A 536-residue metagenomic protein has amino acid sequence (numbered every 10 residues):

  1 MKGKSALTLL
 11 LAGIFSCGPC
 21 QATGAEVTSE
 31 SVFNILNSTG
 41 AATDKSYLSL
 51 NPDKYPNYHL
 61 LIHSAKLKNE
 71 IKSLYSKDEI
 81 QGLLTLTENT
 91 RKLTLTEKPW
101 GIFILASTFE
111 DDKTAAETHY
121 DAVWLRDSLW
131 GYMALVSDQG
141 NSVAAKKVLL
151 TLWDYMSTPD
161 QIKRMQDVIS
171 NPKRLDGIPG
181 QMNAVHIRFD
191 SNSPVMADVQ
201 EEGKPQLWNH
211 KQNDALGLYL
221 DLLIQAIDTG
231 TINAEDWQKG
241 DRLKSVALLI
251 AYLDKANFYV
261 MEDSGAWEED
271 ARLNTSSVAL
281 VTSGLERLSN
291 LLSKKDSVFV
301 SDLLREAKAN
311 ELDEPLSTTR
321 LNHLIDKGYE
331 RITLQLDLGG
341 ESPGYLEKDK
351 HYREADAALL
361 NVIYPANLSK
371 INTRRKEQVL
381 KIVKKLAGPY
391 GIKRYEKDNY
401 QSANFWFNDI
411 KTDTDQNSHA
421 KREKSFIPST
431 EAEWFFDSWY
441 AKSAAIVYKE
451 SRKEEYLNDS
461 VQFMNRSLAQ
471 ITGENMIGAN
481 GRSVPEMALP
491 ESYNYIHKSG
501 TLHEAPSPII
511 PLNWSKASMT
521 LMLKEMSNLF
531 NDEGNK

Functional and structural regions predicted by a protein language model:
M1-E26: Classical Sec-dependent N-terminal signal peptides that target proteins to the secretory pathway
V27-V123, T151, M156-V195: Low-complexity, Ser/Thr/Pro/Gly-enriched N-terminal "stalk/linker" regions
T28-E70, K92, Y155, L316 (+4 more regions): Non-catalytic carbohydrate-binding regions of carbohydrate-active enzymes
S64-K68, I80-E88, L129-Y132, S142-M156 (+8 more regions): Hydrophobic core segments within long, regular secondary-structure runs in both alpha- and beta-rich folds
I71, L129-S142, L218-E235, L280-N310 (+4 more regions): Well-ordered alpha-helical scaffold segments within catalytic/enzyme domains
L95, F103-A106, S142-L222, L243-A251 (+1 more regions): Helix-terminus loop motifs that line ligand-binding clefts
H119-W130, H210-L218, K244, R272-S283 (+3 more regions): Aromatic- and histidine-enriched alpha-helix N-cap/loop-to-helix transition segments that scaffold the rims
S157-H210, T275-T282, S297-F435, K449: Extended ligand-binding clefts on enzyme/binding-domain cores
